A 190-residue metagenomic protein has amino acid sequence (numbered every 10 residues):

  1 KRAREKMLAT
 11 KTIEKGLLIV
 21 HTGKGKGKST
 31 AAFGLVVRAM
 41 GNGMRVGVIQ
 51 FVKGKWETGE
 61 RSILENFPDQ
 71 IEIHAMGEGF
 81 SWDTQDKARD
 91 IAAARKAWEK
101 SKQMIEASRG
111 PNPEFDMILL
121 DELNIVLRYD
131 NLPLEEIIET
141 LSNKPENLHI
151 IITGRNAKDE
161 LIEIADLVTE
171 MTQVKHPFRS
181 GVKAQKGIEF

Functional and structural regions predicted by a protein language model:
K1-L17: Extreme N-terminal, non-catalytic leader segments that precede Walker-type/kinase nucleotide-binding cores
R2, K87-R109, P113-L120, I125-V126: Internal catalytic-core helix/loop-beta-alpha segment that presents or stabilizes conserved functional determinants
L17-V20, D116-M117, H149: Residue-level preference for the first positions of well-ordered beta-strands
I19-E106: Conserved P-loop
S29, L119, A165: Conserved RecA-like P-loop NTPase ATPase core
P68-E72, E114, E146-N147: A short helix-to-beta-strand connector/capping loop
K100-E106, G110, L123-F190: Replace "adjacent to P-loop NTPase cores in ATP/GTP-dependent enzymes" with "adjacent to NTP-binding cores
